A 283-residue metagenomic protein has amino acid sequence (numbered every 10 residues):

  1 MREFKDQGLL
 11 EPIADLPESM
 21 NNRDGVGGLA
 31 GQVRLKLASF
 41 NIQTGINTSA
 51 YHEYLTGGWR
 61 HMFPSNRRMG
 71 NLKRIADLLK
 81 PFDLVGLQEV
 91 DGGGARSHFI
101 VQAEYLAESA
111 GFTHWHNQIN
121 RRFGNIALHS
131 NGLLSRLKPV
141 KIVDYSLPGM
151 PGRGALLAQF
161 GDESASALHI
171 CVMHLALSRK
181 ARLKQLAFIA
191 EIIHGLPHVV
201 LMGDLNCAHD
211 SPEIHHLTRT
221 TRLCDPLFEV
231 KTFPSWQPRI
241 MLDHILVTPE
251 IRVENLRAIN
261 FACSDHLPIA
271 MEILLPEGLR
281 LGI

Functional and structural regions predicted by a protein language model:
M1-S109, R122-G124, E277-I283: N-terminal, active-site-proximal structural segment of metallo-dependent hydrolase catalytic domains
V26-A38, I46-S49, S135-V140, G152-V172 (+1 more regions): Beta-strand-turn-beta hairpins that frame and shape the catalytic cleft of phosphate-ester-processing enzymes
K36-I42, N71-S97, A158, H169-M173 (+4 more regions): Active-site beta-strand/loop signature of hydrolases that rely on acidic residues for catalysis
I42-G45, G92, R122-F123, L137-V140 (+4 more regions): Short, solvent-exposed loop/turn segments at secondary-structure junctions
G58-P64, V90-G93, V143-S146, V172-R179: Surface-exposed cleft-lining segments at the edges of enzyme active sites
G94-F99, T113-S135, G152, N206-A270: Active site of divalent-metal-dependent phosphoester/diester hydrolases
E108, W115-H116, G124-S130, K138 (+3 more regions): Soluble catalytic domains of enzymes that build or remodel membrane lipids, polysaccharides, and related
